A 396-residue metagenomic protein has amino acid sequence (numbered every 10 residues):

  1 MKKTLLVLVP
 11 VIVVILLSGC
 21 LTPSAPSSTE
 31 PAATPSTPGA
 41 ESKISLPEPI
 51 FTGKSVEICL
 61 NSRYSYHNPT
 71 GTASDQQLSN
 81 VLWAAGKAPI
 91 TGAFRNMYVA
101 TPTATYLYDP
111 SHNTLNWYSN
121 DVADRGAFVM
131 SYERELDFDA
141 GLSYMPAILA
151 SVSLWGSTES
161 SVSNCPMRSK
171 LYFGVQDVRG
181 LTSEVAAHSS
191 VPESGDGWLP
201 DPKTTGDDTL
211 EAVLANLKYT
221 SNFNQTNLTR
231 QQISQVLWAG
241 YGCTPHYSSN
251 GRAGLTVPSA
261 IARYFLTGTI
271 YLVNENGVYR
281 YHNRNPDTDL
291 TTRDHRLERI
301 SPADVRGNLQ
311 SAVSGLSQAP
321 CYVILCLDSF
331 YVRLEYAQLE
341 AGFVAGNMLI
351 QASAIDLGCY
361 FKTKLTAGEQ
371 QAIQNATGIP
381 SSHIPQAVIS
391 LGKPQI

Functional and structural regions predicted by a protein language model:
T4-P23: Sec-dependent N-terminal signal peptides of Gram-positive bacterial secreted proteins and lipoproteins
L21-P26, E30-F128, S163-S169, G180-A319 (+1 more regions): N-terminal amphipathic, basic helical "cap/leader" segment at the start of enzyme domains
R63, V81, M97, G126-C165 (+5 more regions): Small-aliphatic-rich amphipathic alpha-helix that forms the alpha element of a beta-alpha
C165-H188, Q371-I396: Short terminal or interdomain "cap/linker" segment that borders an active site or interface and mediates
